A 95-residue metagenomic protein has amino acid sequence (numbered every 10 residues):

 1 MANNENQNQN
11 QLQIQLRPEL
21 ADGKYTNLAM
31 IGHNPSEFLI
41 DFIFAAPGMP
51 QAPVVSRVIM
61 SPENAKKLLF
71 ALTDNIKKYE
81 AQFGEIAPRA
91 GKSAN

Functional and structural regions predicted by a protein language model:
M1-E63, K67-N95: N-terminal intrinsically disordered, cationic/polar leader segments that include organellar targeting peptides
